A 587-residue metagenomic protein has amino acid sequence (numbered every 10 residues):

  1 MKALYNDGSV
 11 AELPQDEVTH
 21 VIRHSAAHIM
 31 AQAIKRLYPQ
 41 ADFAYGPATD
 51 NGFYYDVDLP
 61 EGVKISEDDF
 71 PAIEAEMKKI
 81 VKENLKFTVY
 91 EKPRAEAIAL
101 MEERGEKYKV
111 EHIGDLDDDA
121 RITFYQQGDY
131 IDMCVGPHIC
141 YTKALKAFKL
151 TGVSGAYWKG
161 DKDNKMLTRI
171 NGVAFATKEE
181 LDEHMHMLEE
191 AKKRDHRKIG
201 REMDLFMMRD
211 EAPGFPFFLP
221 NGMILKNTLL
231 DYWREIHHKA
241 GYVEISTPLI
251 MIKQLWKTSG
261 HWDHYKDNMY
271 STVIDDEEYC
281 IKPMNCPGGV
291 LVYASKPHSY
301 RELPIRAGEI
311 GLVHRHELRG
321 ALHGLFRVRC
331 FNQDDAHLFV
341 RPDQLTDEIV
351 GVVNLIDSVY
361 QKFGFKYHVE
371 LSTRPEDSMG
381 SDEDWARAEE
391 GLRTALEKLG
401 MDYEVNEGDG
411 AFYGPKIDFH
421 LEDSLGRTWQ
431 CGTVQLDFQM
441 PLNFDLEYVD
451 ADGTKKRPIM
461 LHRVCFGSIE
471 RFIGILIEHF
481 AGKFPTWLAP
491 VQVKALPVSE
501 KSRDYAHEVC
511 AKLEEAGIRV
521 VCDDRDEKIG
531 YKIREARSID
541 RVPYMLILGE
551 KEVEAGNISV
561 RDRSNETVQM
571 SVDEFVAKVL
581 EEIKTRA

Functional and structural regions predicted by a protein language model:
M1-D42, D50, D56-A587: NTP/phosphate- and nucleic-acid-binding module
Y45: Conserved P-loop NTP-binding catalytic core
